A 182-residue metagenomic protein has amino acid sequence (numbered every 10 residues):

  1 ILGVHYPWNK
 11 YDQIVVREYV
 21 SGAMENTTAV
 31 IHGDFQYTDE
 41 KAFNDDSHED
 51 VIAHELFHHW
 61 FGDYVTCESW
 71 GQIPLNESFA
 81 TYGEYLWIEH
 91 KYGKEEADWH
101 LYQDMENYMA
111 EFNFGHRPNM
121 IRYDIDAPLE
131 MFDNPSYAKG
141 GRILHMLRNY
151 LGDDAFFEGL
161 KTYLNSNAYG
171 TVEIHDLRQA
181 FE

Functional and structural regions predicted by a protein language model:
I1-E182: Hydrophobic alpha-helical and helix-loop surface patches within well-folded domains that function as non-catalytic
